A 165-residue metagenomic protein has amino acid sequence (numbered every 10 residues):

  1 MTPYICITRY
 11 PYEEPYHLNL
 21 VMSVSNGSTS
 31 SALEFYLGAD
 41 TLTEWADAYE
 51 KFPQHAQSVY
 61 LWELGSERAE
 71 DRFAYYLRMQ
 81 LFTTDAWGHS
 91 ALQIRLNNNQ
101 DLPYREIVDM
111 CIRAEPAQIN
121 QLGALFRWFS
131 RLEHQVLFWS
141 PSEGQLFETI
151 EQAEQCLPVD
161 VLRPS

Functional and structural regions predicted by a protein language model:
P3-Y4, R9-A32: The feature marks the first
I5, A69-F73, T84-W87, I119-L122: Contiguous segments within soluble domain cores/interaction surfaces
E13-N19, R78-L102: Intrinsic, low-complexity N-terminal interaction/targeting segments
Y16-M22, F35, S58-Y60, S66 (+1 more regions): One face of beta-strands
N26-S28, A39-T41, T83, N98-Q100 (+1 more regions): Beta-strand elements of well-folded, non-transmembrane domains
S30-Y75: Short, well-structured hydrophobic secondary-structure segments
L42-Y49, L92, I119-F129: Short, structured motif recognition centered on aromatic/hydrophobic residues
N99-S165: Mixed-charge, glycine-accented linear interaction segment located at domain edges/termini
